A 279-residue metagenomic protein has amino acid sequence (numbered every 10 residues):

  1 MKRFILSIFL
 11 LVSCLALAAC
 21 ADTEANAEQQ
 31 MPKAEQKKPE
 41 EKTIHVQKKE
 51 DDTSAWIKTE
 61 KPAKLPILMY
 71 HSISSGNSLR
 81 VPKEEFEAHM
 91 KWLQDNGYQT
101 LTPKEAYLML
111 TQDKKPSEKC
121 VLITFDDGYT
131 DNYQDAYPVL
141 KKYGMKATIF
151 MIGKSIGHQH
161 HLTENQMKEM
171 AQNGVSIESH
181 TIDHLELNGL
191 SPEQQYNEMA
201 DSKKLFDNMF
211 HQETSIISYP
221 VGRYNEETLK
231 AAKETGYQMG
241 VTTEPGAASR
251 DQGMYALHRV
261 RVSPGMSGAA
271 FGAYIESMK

Functional and structural regions predicted by a protein language model:
M1-F4: Positively charged n-region of N-terminal signal peptides that target proteins for export
L6-C14: Hydrophobic helical h-region of N-terminal Sec-dependent signal peptides in bacterial secretory/periplasmic proteins
L15-A19: C-terminal motif of bacterial Sec signal peptides marking the signal peptidase cleavage site
A21-T23: Bacterial signal peptide processing site
Q29-T124, T130-D131, G189-K279: C-terminal active-site subregion of NodB/CE4 polysaccharide deacetylases
I67-M69, S78, Q99-P103, K141 (+3 more regions): Short, well-structured secondary-structure segments
Y137-M145, L162-S179, K233-E234, A248: Acidic (Asp/Glu)-rich catalytic clusters
E178-E193: Substrate-binding clefts and substrate-entry loops adjacent to catalytic sites of polymer-processing enzymes acting on
